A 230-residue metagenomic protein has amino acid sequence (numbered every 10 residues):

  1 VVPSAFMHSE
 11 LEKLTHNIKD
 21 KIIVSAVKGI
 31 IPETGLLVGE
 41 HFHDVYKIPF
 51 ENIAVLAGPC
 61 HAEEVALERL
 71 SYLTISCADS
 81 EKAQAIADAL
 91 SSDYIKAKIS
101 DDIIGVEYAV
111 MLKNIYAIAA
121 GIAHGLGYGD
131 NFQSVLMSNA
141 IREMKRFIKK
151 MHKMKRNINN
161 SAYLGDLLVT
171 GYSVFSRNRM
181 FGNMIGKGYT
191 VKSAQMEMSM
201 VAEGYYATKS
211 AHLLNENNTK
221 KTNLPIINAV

Functional and structural regions predicted by a protein language model:
V1-E68, I86: Rossmann-like NAD(P)(H) cofactor-binding subdomain of soluble oxidoreductases
V1-S4, H8, N17, P32 (+12 more regions): Electropositive phosphate-/nucleotide-binding environments in soluble metabolic enzymes
E12-T15, H43, K145, K149 (+2 more regions): Generic structural signal for well-ordered alpha-helical scaffold segments
H16-N17, S92, K187: A short linear boundary/processing microfeature
I22-V27, S100, L224-I227: Short beta-strands and strand-loop turn motifs
K28-I30, A57-H61, D79, D101-V106 (+4 more regions): Glycine-rich beta-alpha junction loops
H41-I53, L70-N157: Internal alpha-helical scaffold of NAD(P)-dependent oxidoreductase catalytic cores
K113, A120-H124, Y128, K149-V230: NAD(P)-dependent Rossmann-like dehydrogenase/reductase catalytic/cofactor-binding core
